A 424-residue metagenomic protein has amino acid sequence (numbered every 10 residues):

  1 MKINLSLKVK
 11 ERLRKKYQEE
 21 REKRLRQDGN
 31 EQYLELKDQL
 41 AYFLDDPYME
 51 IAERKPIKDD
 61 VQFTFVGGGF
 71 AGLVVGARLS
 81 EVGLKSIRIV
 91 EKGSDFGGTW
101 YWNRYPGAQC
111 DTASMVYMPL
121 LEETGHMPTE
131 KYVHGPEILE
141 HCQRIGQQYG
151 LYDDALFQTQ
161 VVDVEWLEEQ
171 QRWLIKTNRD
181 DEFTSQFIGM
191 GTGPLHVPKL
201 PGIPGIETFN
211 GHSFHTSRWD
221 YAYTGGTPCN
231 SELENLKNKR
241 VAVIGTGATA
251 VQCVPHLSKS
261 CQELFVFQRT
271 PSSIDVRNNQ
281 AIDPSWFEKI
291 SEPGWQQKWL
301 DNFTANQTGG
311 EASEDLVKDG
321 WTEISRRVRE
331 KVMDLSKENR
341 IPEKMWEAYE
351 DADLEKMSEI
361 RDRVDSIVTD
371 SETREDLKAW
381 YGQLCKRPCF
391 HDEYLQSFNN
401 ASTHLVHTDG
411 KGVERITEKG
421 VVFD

Functional and structural regions predicted by a protein language model:
M1-F63, S80-E207, G211-S213, A222 (+4 more regions): N-terminal FAD-binding dinucleotide-binding subdomain shared by FAD-dependent oxidases/monooxygenases
G67-G72, G245: Conserved phosphate-binding and hydrolysis motifs of nucleotide-dependent enzymes
G72-L73, A250: N-terminal Rossmann-fold NAD(P) dinucleotide-binding loop
L79, C253-L257: Aromatic pocket-lining residues of Rossmann-like dinucleotide-binding sites
W219: A contiguous binding-surface segment within folded domains or other stable secondary-structure elements
V241: Conserved class I S-adenosyl-L-methionine
